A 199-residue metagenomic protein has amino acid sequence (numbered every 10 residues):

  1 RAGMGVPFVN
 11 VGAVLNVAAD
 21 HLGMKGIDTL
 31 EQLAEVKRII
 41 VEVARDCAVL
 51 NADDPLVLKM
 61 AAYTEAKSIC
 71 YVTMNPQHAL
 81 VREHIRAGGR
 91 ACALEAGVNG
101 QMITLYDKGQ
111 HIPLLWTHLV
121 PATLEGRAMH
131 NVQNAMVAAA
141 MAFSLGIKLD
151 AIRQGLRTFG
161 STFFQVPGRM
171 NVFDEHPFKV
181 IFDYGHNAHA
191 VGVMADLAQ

Functional and structural regions predicted by a protein language model:
R1-E65, C70-Y71, P76-E83, A188 (+1 more regions): Flexible active-site lid/hinge loop adjacent to a nucleotide/diphosphate and Mg2+-phosphate binding pocket
V11, P113-Q199: Nucleotide phosphate-binding/pyrophosphate-handling subdomain across enzymes that bind or process nucleotide phosphates
R45, V98-G100, P177: Residue-level signal for tight coil/turn positions that link beta-strands
A66-V98, G155-F159, N171: Beta-strand->loop->alpha-helix junctions that form or flank phosphate-binding loops in nucleotide-handling enzymes
G97-N99, Q165-V166: Short, flexible loop/turn motifs enriched in small residues
Q101-K108: Short polybasic amphipathic segments
